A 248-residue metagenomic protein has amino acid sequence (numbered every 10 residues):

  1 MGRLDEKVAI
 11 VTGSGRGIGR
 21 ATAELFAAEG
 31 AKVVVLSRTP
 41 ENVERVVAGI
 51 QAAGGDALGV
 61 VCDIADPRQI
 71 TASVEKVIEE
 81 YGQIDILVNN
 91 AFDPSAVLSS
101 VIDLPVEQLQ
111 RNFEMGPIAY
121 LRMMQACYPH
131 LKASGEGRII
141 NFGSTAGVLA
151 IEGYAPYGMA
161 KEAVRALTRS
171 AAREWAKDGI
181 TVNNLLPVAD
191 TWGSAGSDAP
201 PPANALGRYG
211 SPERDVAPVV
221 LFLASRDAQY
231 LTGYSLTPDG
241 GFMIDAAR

Functional and structural regions predicted by a protein language model:
V8, G13-G17: Conserved glycine-rich cofactor-binding loop
P40-E41, V61-S73, V106, R214: The beta1-alpha1 cofactor-binding region of Rossmann-like NAD(H)/NADP(H)-dependent oxidoreductases
T71, D93-Q110, G153-P156, S194-A195 (+1 more regions): Conserved mid-core segment of classical short-chain dehydrogenase/reductases
L98, L149, A203, V220-L221 (+1 more regions): Short C-terminal tail/terminal secondary-structure segment of NAD(P)H-dependent dehydrogenase/reductase domains
I102-L121, I139-I140, V164: Catalytic Tyr-X3-Lys loop
M124, A160, T168: Active-site helix of classical SDR
P129, R173-K177, Q229: Alpha-helical segment proximal to the catalytic Tyr-Lys
S144: Residue(s) in the substrate-gating loop at a strand-loop-helix junction that position the organic substrate next
